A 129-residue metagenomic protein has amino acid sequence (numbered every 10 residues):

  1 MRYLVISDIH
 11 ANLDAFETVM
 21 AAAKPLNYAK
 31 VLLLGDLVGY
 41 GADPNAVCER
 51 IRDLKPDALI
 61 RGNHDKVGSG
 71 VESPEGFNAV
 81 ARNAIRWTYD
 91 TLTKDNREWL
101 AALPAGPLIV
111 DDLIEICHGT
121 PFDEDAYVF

Functional and structural regions predicted by a protein language model:
R2-W99: Core catalytic region of metal-dependent phosphoesterases/phosphodiesterases, especially metallo-beta-lactamase-like
A79-V80, A84-F129: Acidic, His/Gly-enriched loop-helix segments that form or flank divalent-metal centers in metallo-dependent hydrolases
